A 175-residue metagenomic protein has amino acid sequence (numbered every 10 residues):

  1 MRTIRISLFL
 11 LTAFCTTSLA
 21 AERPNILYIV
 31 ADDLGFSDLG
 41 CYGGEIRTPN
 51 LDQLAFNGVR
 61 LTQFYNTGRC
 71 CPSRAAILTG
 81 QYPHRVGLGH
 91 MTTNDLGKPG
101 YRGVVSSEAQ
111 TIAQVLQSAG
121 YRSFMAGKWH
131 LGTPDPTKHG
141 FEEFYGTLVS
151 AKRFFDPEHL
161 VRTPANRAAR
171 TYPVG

Functional and structural regions predicted by a protein language model:
R2, L19-G175: Formylglycine-dependent sulfatase
S7-T16: Bacterial N-terminal signal peptides
